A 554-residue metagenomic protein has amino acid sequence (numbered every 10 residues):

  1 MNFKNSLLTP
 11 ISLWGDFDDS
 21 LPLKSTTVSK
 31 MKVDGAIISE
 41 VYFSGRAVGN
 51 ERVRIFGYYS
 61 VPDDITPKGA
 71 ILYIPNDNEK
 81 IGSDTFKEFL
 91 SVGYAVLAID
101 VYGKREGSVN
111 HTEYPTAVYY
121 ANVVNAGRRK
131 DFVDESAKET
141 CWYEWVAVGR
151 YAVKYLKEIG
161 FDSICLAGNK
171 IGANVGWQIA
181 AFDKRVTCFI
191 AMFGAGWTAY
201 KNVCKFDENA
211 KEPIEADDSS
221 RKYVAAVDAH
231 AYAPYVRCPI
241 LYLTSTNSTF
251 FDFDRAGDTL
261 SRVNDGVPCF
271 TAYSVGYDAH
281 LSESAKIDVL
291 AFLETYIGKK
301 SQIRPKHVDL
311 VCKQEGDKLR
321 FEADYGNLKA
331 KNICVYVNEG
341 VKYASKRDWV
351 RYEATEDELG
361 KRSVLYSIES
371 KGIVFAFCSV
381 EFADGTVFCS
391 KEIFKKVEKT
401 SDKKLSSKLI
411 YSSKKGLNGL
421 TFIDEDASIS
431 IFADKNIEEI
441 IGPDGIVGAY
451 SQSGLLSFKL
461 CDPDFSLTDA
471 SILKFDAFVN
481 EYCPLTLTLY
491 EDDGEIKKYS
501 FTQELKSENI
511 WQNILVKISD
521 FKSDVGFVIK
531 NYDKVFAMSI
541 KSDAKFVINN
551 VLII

Functional and structural regions predicted by a protein language model:
D19-I65: N-terminal cap/lid segment of alpha/beta-hydrolase-fold proteins
F56-Y59, P67-N76, V96: Short beta-strand element of the alpha/beta-hydrolase
K87-L90, A95-V146, G196-E208: Cap/lid segment of the alpha/beta-hydrolase catalytic domain
Y151-E212: Primarily recognizes the serine-hydrolase "nucleophile elbow" in alpha/beta-hydrolase and SGNH/GDSL folds
V236, Y242-T244: Short beta-strand/loop motif that positions the catalytic acidic residue of the alpha/beta-hydrolase fold
E294-V337, V350-K361, K408: Surface beta-strand/loop "capping" patches
I431-S457: Short carbohydrate-recognition loop motifs
Y450-G526, S542-V547, L552-I553: Extracellular ligand-binding interfaces
